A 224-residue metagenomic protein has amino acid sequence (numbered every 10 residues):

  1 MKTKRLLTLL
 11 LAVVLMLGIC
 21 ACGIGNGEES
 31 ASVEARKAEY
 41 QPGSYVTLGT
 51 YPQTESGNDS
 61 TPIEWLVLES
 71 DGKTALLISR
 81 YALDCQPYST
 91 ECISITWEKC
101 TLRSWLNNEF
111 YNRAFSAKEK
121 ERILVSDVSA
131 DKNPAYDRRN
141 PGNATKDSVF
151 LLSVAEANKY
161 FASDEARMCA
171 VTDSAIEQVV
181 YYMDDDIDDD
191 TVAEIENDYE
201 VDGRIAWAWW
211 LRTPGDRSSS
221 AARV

Functional and structural regions predicted by a protein language model:
M1-V33: Gram-positive cell-envelope targeting signals
E29-V224: Collagenous Gly-X-Y triple-helix signature in extracellular proteins
